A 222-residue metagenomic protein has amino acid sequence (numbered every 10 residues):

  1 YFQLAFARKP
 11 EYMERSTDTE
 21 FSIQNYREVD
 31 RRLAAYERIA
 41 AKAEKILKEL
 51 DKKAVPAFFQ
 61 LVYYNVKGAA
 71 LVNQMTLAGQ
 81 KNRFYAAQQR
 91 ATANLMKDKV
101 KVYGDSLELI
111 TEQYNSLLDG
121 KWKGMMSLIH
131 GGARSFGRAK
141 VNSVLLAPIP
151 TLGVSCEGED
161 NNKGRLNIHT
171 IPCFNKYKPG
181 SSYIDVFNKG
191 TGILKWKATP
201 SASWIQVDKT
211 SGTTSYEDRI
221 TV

Functional and structural regions predicted by a protein language model:
Y1-N188: Catalytic domains of carbohydrate-active enzymes that cleave complex glycans
V100, T221-V222: Solvent-exposed, well-ordered amphipathic alpha-helical segments that flank/support binding or catalytic loops
G190-T221: Surface-exposed binding patches on compact interaction domains or structured appendages
